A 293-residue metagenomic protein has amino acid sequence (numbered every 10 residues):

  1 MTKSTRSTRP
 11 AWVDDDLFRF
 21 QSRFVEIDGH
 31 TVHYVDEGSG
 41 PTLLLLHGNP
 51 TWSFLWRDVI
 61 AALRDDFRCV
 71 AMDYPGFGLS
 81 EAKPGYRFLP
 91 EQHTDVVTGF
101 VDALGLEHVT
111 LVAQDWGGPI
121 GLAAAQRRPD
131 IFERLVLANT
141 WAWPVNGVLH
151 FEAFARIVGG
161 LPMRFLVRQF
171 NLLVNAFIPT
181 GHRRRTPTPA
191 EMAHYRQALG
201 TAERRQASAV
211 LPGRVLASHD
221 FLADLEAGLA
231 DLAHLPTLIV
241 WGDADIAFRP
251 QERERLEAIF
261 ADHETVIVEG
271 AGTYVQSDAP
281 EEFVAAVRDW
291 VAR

Functional and structural regions predicted by a protein language model:
T2-F24, V32, T42, V70 (+4 more regions): Flexible "cap/lid" subdomain of the alpha/beta-hydrolase fold that forms the substrate-access gate
H30, V35-L79: Conserved HGGG/HGGXW glycine-rich cap/lid loop of the alpha/beta-hydrolase fold
P50, E254, E281-V284: Short amphipathic alpha-helical segment that frequently serves as the phosphate-/nucleotide-binding helix
W52-S53, P119, A271-G272: A short, glycine- and basic residue-enriched loop/turn that sits immediately adjacent to a domain's principal
A271-V284: Catalytic histidine-centered segment of alpha/beta-hydrolase-like enzymes
